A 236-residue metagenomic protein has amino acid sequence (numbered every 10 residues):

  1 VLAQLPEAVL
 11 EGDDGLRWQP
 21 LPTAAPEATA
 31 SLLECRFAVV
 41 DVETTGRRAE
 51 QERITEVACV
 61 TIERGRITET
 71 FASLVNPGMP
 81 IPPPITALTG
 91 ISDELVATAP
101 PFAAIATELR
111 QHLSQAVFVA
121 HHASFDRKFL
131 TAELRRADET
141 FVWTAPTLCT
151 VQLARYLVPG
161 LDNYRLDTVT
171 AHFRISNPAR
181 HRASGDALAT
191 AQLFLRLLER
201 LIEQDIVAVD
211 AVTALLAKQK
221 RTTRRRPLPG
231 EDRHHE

Functional and structural regions predicted by a protein language model:
Q4-G15, T23-T29, L195-E236: Acidic two-metal-ion nuclease catalytic site recognized across multiple nuclease folds, prominently DnaQ/RNase D-T
Q19-E27, L33-T144, P159-Y164, T168-N177 (+2 more regions): Conserved non-catalytic scaffold segment of RNase H-like nuclease domains
T44-G46, Q152, A189: Short, glycine/acidic-enriched loop or turn micro-motifs at the edges of active sites
V142-A154: Conserved beta-strand -> loop -> alpha-helix junction used to position metal-binding or nucleic-acid-contacting
L157-G160, F173, L193-R200: Change "in soluble alpha/beta enzymes" to "in soluble alpha/beta proteins
R182-L195: Acidic, divalent-metal-coordinating active-site segment for phosphoryl/phosphodiester hydrolysis, typified by short
